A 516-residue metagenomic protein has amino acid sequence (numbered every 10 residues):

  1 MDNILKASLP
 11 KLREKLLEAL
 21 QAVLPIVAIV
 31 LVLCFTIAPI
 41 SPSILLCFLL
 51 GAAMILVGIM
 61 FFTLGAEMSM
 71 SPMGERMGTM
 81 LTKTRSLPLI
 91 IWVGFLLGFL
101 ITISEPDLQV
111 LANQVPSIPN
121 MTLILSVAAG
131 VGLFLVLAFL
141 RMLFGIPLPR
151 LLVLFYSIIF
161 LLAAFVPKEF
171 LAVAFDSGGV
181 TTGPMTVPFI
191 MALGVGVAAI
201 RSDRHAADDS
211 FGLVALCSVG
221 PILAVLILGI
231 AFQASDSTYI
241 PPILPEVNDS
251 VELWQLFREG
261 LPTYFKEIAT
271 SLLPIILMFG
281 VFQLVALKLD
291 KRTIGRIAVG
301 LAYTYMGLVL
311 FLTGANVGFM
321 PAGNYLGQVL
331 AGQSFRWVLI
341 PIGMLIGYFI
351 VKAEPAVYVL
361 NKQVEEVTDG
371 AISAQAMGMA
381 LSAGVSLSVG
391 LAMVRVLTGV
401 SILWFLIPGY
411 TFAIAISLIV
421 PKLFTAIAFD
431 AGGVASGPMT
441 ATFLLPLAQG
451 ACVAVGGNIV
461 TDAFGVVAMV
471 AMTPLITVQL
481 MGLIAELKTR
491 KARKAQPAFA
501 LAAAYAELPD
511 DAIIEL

Functional and structural regions predicted by a protein language model:
M1-A19, V23, G74-L87, S202-L213 (+6 more regions): Intrinsically disordered, low-complexity non-transmembrane regions of multi-pass membrane transporters
D2-N3, A138-V153, K168-E169, V173 (+3 more regions): Juxtamembrane and boundary regions of transmembrane helices in multi-pass small-molecule transporters and channels
R13-A19, I40-L50, T82, V115-I124 (+7 more regions): Interfacial loop-to-helix junctions that mark the boundaries of transmembrane helices in multi-pass membrane
E14-A22, L46-A52, M80-I91, L148-V153 (+3 more regions): Alpha-helical transmembrane segments and their helix-start/interface "positive-inside/aromatic belt" motifs in integral
L24-I37, G51-F61, V93-L100, G130-R141 (+10 more regions): Hydrophobic core segments of alpha-helical transmembrane domains in multi-pass membrane transport and ion-translocation
V32-L46, A66-G74, L100-V115, F134-I146 (+11 more regions): Transmembrane helix-loop junctions in multi-pass membrane proteins
G78-M80, L87-I158, R336-S417: Helix-loop-helix junctions within the multi-pass membrane cores of secondary transporters/permeases
I243-A356: Transmembrane helical segments that form the transport core of multi-pass membrane transport proteins
